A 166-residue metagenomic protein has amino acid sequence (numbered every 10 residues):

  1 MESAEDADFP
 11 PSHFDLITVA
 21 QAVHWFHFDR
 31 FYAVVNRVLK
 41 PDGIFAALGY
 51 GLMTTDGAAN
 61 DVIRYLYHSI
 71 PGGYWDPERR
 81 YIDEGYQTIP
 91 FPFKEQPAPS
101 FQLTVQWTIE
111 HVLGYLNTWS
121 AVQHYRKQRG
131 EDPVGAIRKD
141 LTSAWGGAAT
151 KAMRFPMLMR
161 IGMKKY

Functional and structural regions predicted by a protein language model:
M1: Conserved residues in the N-terminal Rossmann fold of short-chain dehydrogenase/reductase
E5-I17: A short acidic, Gly/Pro-enriched loop at the edge of an enzyme's catalytic core that lines a small-molecule cofactor
A7, W25-F26, G49, Y74 (+2 more regions): Tryptophan-centric aromatic hotspots in well-structured domains and transmembrane helices
L16-A20, F28: A short beta-strand submotif of the Rossmann-like class I SAM-dependent methyltransferase core that lines
W25-V38: A short, conserved alpha-helix within the catalytic core of class I
D29, Y74-R79, H124-E131: A short, aromatic/hydrophobic, helix- or strand-capping loop or linear motif that either lines the entrance/gate
N36, K40-Q106: Conserved catalytic/acceptor-binding region of the Class I
E84-Y166: Conserved Class I S-adenosyl-L-methionine
